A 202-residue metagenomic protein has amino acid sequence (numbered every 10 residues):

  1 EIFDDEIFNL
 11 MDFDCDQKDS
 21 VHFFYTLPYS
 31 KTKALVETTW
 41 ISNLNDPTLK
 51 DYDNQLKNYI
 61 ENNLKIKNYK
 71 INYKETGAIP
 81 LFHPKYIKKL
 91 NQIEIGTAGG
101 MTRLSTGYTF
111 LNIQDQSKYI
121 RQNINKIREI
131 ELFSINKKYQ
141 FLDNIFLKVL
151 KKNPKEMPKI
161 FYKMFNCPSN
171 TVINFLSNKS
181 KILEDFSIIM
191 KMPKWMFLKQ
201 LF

Functional and structural regions predicted by a protein language model:
E1-M11, A78-I79: Central beta-strand plus flanking loop segment that forms part of the substrate or channel wall within the catalytic
E6, V36, G100, K137-N144: General secondary-structure edge motif
D16-S20, T39-Y119: FAD/FMN-dependent oxidoreductases across multiple families
F23-F24: Internal, well-ordered alpha/beta segment that forms a basic, Gly-enriched binding/recognition surface
L27-S30: A short, hydrophobic, proline-anchored segment that marks a local hinge/packing element in signaling and regulatory
T32-T38: Glycine-rich, often proline-containing surface loops adjacent to acidic residues and nearby aromatics that form
K118-F202: C-terminal helical "tail/cap" subdomain of flavin- and related membrane-associated enzymes
